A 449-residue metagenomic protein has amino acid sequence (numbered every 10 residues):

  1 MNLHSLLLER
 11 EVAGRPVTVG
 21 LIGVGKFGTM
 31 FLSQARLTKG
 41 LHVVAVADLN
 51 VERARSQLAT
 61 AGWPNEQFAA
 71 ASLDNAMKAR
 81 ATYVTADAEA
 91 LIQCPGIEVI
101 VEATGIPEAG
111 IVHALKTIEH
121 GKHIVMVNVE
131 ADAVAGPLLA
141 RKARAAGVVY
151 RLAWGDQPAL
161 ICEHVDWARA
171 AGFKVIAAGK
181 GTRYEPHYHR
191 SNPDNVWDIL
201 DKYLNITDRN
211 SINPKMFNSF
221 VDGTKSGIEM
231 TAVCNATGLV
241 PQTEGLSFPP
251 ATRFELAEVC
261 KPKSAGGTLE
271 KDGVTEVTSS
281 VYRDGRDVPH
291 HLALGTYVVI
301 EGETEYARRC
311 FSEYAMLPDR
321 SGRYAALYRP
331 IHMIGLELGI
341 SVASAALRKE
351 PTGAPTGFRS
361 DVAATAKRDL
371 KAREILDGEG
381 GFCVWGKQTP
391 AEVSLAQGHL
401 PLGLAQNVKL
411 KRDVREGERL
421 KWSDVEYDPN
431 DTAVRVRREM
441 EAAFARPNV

Functional and structural regions predicted by a protein language model:
M1-K116: N-terminal glycine-/serine-/threonine-rich beta1-alpha1-beta2 phosphate-ribose binding loop of Rossmann-like
N2-L8, K202-V449: C-terminal catalytic/substrate-binding lobe primarily of soluble NAD(P)-dependent oxidoreductases
L49-V51, G105-I106, V129-D132, G155-D156 (+3 more regions): Short, ordered loop/turn segments at secondary-structure junctions
E52-R53, A131-A140, Q157-I161, T182-P186 (+1 more regions): Short gly/pro/ser/thr-enriched loop/turn and capping motifs at secondary-structure boundaries
L58-A59, G136-L139, C162-V165, K180 (+4 more regions): Short acidic, glycine/serine/threonine-rich loops at helix termini
T104, A109-H120, V129-V149, A153-D156: Rossmann-fold NAD(P)-binding glycine/threonine-rich loop
H123-V125: A short hydrophobic/small-residue beta-strand
A143-R144, R151-V221: Rossmann-like NAD(P)H-binding beta-loop-alpha module
